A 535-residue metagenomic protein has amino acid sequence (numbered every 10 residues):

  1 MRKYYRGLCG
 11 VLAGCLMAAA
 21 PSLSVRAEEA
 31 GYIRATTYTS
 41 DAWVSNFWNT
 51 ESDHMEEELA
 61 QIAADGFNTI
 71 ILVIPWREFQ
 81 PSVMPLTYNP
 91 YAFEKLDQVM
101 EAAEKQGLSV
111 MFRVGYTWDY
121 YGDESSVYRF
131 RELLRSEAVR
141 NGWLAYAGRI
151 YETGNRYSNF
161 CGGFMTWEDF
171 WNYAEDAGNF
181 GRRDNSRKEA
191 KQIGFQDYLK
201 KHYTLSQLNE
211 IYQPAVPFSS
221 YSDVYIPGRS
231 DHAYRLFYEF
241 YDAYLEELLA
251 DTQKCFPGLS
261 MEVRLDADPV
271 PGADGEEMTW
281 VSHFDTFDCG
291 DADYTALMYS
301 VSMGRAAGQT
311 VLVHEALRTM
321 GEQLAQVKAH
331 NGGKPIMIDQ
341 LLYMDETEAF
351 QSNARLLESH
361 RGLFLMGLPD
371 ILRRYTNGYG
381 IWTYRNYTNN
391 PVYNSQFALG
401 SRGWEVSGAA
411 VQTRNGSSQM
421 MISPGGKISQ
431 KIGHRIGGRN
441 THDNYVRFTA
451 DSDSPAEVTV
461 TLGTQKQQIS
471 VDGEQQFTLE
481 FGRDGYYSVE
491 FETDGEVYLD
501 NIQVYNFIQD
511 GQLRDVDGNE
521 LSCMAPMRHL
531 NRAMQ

Functional and structural regions predicted by a protein language model:
R26-T69: N-terminal carbohydrate-binding accessory modules
M55-Y128, R140-L144, D242-F256: Aromatic-lined substrate-binding rim segments of carbohydrate-active enzymes
A145, R149, T153-A306: Polysaccharide-binding and catalytic clefts of secreted carbohydrate-active enzymes
E168, Y387-G408: Extracellular carbohydrate-recognition regions
V301-S302, G308-Q309, M320-N389, D510-Q535: Substrate-binding cleft of secreted/luminal carbohydrate-active enzymes
F397, G426-S454, Q475-L479, G485-V489 (+1 more regions): Extra-cytoplasmic beta-strand recognition segments
A410-K427: Short carbohydrate-recognition loop motifs
E457, G463-Y486, D494: Extracellular carbohydrate recognition and processing domains and analogous Trp-centered ligand-binding platforms
